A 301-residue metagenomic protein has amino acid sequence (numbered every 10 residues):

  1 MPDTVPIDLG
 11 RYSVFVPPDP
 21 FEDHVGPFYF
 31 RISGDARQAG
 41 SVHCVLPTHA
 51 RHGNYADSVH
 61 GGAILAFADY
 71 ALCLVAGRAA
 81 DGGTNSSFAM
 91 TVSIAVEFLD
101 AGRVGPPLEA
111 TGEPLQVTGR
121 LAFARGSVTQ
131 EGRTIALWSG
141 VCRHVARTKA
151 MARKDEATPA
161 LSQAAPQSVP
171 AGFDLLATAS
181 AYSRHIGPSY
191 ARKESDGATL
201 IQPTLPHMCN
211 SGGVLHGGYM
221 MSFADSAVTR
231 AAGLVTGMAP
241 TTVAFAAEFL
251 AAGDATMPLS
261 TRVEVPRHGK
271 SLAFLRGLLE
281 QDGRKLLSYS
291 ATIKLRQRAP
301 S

Functional and structural regions predicted by a protein language model:
M1-S301: Terminal targeting signals and extreme-terminal segments of soluble enzymes
